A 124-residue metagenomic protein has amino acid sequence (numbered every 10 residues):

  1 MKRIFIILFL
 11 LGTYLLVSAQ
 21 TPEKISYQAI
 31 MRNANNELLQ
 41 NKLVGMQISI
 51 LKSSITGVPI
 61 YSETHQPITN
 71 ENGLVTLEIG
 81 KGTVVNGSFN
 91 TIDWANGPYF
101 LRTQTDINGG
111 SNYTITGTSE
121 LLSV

Functional and structural regions predicted by a protein language model:
I4-T13: Sec-dependent N-terminal signal peptides
F5-I6, S18-V124: Family-positioned intrinsically disordered, low-complexity linker/tail segments enriched in G/S/T/P and charged
